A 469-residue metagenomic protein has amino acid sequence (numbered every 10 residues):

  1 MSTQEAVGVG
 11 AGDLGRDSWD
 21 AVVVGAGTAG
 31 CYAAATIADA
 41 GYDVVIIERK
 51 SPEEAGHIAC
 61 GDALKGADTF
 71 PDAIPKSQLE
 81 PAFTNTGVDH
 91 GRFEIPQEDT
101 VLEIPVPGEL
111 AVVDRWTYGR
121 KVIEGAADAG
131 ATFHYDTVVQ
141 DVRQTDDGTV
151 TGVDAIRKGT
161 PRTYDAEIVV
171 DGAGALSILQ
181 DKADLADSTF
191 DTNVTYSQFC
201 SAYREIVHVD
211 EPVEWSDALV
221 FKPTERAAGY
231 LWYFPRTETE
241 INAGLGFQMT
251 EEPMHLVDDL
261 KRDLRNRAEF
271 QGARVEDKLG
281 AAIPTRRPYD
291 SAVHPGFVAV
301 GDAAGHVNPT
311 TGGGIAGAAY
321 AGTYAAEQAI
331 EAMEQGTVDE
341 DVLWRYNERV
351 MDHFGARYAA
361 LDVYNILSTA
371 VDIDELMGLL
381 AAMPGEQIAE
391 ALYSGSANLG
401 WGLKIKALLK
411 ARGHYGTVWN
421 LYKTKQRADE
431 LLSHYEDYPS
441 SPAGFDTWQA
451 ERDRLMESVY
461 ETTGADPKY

Functional and structural regions predicted by a protein language model:
G10-A29, V45: Beta1/beta-strand and adjacent pyrophosphate-binding region of the FAD-binding site in flavoprotein oxidoreductases
G15-W19, K158-I168, V293-G296: Core beta-strand elements of the Rossmann-like FAD/NAD(P) dinucleotide-binding domain in flavoenzyme oxidoreductases
V22-A26, A35-I58: Glycine-rich FAD pyrophosphate-binding loop
A26, A127-A268: Predominantly flavin-linked oxidoreductase catalytic cores and closely associated redox partners
Y42, K50-P96: N-terminal FAD cofactor-binding segment of flavoenzymes
V101, D141, P253-A326, M333-E334 (+1 more regions): FAD/FMN-dependent oxidoreductases across multiple families
P105-E124, Q248-L256: Short beta-strand to alpha-helix junction loop
Y324-M377: Active-site-proximal substrate-binding core of FAD-dependent oxidoreductases
